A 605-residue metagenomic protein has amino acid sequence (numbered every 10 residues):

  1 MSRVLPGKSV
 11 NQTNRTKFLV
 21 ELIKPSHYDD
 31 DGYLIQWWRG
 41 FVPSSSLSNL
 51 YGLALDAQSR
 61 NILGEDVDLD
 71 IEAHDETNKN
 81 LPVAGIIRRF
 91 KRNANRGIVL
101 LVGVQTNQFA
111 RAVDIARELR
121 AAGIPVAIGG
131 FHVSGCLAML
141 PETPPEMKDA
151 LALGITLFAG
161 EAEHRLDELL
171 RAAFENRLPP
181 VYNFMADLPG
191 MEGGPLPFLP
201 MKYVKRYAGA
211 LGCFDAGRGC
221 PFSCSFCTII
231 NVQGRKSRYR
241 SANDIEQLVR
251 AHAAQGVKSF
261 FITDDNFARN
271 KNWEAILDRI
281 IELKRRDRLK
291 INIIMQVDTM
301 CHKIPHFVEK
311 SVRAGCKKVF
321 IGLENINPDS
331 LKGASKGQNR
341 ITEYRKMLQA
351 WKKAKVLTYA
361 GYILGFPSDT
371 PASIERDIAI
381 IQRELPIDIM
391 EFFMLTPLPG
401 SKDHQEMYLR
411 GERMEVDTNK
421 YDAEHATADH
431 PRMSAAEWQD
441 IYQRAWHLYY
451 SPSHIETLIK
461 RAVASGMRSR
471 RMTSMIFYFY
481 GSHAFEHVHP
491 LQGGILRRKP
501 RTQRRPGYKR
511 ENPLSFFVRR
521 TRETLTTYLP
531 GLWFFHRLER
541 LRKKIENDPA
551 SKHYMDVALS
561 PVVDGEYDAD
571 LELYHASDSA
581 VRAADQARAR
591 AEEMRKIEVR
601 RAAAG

Functional and structural regions predicted by a protein language model:
M1-L22, K91-R96, I115-A121, H425-G605: Radical SAM enzyme core and accessory elements
S2-Q255: Acidic, low-complexity intrinsically disordered segments
L22, L101, I128, I262-D264 (+2 more regions): Conserved beta-strand positions
D29-D30, V133-M139, R165-L166, F222 (+5 more regions): Flexible glycine/acidic-rich beta-alpha junction loops that bind and position SAM and/or redox cofactors in anaerobic
D29-D31, S225-T228, A254-F260, V356 (+3 more regions): Short acidic (Asp/Glu) and glycine-rich catalytic loops that position anionic groups and cofactors
N61-G64, L119-I124, L283-K290, A354-K355 (+1 more regions): Short helix-capping segments at alpha-helix termini
E142-D167, K310-K318, R376-F392: Structural recognition of alpha->loop->beta junctions
E192-Y359, L364-F366, T370-A372, R376-A379: Radical SAM [4Fe-4S] cluster-binding motif and immediate context
